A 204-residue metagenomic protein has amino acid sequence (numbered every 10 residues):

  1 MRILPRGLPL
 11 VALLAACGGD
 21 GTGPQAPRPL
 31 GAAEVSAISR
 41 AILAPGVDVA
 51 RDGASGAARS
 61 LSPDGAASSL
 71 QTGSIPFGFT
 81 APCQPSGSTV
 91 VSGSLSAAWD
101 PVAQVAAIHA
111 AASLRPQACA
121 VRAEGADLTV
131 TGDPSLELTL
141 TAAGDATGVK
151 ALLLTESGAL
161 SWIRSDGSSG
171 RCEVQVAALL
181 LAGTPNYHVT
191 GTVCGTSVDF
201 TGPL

Functional and structural regions predicted by a protein language model:
M1-L8: Bacterial N-terminal signal peptides that target proteins for export
L14-A16: C-terminal motif of bacterial Sec signal peptides marking the signal peptidase cleavage site
D20-L204: Low-complexity, intrinsically disordered segments exposed to solvent
